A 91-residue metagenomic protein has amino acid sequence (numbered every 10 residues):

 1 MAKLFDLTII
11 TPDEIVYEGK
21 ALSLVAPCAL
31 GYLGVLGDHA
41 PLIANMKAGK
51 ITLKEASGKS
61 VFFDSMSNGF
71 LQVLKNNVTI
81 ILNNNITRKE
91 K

Functional and structural regions predicted by a protein language model:
M1-L4: Intrinsically disordered, compositionally biased charged tails
D6-K91: Compact, glycine-rich, soluble single-domain proteins
